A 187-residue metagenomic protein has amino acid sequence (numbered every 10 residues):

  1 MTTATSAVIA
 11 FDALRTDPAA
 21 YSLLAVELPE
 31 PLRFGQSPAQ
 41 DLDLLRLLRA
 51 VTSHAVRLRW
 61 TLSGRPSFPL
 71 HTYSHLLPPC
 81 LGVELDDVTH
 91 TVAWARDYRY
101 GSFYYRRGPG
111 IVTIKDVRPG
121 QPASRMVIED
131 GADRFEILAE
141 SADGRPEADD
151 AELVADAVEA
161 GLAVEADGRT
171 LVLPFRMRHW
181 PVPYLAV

Functional and structural regions predicted by a protein language model:
M1-C80, M126-V187: Long, charge-rich, low-complexity alpha-helical segments
V56-R125: Long, low-complexity, charged/polar intrinsically disordered regions in eukaryotic proteins
